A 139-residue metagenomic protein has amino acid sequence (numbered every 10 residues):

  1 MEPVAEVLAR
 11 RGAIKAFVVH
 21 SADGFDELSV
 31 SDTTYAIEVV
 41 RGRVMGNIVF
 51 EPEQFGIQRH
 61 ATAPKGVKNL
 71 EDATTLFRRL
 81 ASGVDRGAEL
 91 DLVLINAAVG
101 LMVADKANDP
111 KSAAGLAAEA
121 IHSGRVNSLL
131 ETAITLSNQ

Functional and structural regions predicted by a protein language model:
M1-Q139: Glycine-rich anion-binding loops and their surrounding alpha/beta cores
